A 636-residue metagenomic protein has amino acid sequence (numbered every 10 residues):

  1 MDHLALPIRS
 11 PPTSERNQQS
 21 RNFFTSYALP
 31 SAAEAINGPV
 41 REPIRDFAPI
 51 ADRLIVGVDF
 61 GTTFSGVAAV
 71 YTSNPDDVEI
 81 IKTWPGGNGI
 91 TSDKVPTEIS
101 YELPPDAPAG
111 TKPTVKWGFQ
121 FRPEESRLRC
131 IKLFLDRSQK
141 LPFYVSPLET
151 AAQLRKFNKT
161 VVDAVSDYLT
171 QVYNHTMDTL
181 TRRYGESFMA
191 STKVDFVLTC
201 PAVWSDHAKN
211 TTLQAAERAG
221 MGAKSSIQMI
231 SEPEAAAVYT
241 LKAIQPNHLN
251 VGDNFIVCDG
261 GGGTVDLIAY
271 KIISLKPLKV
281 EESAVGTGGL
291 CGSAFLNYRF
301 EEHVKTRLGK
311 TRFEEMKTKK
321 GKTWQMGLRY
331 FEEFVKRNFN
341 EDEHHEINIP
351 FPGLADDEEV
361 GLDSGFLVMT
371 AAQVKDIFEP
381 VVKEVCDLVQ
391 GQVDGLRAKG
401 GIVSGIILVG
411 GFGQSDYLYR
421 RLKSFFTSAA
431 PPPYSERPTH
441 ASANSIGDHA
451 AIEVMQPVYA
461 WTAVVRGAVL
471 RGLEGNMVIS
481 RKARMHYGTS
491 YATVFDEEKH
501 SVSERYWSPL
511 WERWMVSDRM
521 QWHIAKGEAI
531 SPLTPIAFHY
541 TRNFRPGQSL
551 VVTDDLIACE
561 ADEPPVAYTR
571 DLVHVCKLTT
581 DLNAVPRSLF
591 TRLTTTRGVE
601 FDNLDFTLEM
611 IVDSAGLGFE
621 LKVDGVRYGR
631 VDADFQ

Functional and structural regions predicted by a protein language model:
D2, A28-R53, A223-C258, K276 (+1 more regions): Conserved phosphate-binding catalytic cores of ATP/NTP-utilizing and phosphoryl-transfer enzymes
L6, L29, E42-P43, D356-A371 (+4 more regions): Acidic low-complexity intrinsically disordered segments
S14, F23, S73-E217, G292-E343: Phosphate-binding loop and its immediate beta->loop->alpha context in nucleotide/phosphate-handling enzymes
R45-V78, E124-S126, K242-E282, Y487 (+2 more regions): Gly/Thr-rich phosphate-binding beta-strand-loop-beta motif of the actin/hexokinase/Hsp70
K94-P104, S126, I272-T318, L362-C386 (+3 more regions): Glycine-rich phosphate-binding loop plus the immediately following alpha-helix
E98, I227-P246, N297-E302, P380-K383 (+2 more regions): Glycine-rich phosphate-binding/hydrolytic loop that grips phosphoryl groups
L135, Q153-T160, F188, P201-V203 (+5 more regions): Gly/charged contiguous loops adjacent to phosphate- or pyrophosphate-bearing nucleotide/cofactor binding elements
D167-S187, A235-P246, V251, K375-V403 (+2 more regions): Phosphate/ATP-binding catalytic cores across multiple sugar-kinase/actin-like superfamilies, primarily ASKHA
